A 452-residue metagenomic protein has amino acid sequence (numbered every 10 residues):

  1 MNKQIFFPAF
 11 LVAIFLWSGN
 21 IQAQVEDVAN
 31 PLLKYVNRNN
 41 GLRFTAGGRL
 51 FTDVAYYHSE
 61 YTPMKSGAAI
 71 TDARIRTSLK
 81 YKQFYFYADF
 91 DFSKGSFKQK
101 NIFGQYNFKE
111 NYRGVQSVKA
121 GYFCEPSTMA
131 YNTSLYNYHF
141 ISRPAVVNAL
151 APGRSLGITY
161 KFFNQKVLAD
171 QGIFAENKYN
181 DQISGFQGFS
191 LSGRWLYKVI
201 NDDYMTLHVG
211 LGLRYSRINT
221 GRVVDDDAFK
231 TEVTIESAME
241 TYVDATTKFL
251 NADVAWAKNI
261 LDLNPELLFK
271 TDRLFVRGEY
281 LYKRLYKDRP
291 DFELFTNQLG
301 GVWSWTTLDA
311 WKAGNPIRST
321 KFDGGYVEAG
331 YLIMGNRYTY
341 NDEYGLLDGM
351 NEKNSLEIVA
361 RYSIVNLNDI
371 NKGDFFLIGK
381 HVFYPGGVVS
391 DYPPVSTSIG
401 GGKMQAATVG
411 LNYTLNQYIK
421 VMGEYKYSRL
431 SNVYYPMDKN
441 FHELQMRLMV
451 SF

Functional and structural regions predicted by a protein language model:
M1-D27: Bacterial Sec-dependent N-terminal signal peptides
Q24-N30, V36, L191-S192, I218-V254: Surface-exposed, low-hydrophobicity segments enriched in Gly/Pro/acidic/Ser residues that characterize the mature
A29, A69-T71, P152-S155, N259-D262 (+1 more regions): Residues that act as N-cap/strand-start positions at coil-to-secondary-structure junctions
L33-H58, T62-N219, F322, Y326 (+4 more regions): Outer membrane beta-barrel
Y61-T62, K230-F452: Outer-membrane beta-barrel pore domains
Y131-S134, G221-D226, D291, K372-G373: Short aromatic-enriched loop/helix-cap "lid" or pocket-rim segments at secondary-structure transitions that line
H139-P152, A169-Q182, A228-T234, L263-E279 (+1 more regions): A short, terminal or domain-edge coil/loop segment
